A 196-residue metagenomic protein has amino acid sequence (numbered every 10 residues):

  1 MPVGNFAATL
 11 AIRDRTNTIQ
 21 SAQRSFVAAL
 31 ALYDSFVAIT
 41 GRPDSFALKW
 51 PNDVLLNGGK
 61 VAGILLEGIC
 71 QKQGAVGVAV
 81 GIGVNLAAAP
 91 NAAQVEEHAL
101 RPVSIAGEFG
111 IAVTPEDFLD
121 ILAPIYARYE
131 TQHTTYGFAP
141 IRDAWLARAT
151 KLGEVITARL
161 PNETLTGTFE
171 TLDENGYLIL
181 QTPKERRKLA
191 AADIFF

Functional and structural regions predicted by a protein language model:
M1-V76, R101, E108, A112-D117 (+2 more regions): Contiguous, small/hydrophobic- and glycine-enriched helical/loop subdomains that border and often "cap" functional
T9-A11, G81, T168: Residue-level recognition of well-ordered beta-strand positions that form the cores of beta-sheet-rich folds across
P43-F46, D143-A149, T166-L172: Short linear motifs in intrinsically disordered
W50-P51, I82, A190: A secondary-structure boundary/capping signal
P51, V61-G63, R142, G153-V155 (+1 more regions): Conserved beta-strand residues within beta-sheet cores
Q73-A106: Short, acidic (Asp/Glu-rich) active-site segment that either coordinates a divalent metal cofactor
R128-R148: Mixed-charge, Lys/Arg-rich low-complexity intrinsically disordered regions
L152-F196: Conserved RNA-binding domains used in RNP assembly and mRNA/RNA metabolism
